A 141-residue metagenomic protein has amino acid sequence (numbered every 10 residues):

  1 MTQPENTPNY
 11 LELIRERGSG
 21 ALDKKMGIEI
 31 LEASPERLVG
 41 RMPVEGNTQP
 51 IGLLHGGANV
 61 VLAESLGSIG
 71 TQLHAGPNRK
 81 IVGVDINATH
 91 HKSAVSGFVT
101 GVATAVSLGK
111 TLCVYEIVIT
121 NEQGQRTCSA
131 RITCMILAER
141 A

Functional and structural regions predicted by a protein language model:
M1-A141: Terminal targeting signals and extreme-terminal segments of soluble enzymes
